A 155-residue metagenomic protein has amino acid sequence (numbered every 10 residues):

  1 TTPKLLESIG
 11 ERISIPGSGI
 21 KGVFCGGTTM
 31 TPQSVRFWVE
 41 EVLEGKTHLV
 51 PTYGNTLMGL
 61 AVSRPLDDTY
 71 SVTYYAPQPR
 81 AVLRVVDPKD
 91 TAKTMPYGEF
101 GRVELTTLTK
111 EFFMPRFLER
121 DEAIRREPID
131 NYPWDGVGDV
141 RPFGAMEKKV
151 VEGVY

Functional and structural regions predicted by a protein language model:
T1-Y155: Active-site glycine/GP-rich loop and adjacent strand/helix microenvironment that borders small-molecule binding pockets
